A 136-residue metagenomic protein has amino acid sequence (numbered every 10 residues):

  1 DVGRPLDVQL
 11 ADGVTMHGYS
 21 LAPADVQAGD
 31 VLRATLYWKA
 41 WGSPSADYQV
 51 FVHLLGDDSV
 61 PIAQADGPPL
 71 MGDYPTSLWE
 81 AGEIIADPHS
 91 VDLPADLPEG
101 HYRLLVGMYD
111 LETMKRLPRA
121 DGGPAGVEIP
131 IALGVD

Functional and structural regions predicted by a protein language model:
D1-D136: C-terminal luminal/periplasmic domains and tails of membrane-associated envelope-modifying transferases
